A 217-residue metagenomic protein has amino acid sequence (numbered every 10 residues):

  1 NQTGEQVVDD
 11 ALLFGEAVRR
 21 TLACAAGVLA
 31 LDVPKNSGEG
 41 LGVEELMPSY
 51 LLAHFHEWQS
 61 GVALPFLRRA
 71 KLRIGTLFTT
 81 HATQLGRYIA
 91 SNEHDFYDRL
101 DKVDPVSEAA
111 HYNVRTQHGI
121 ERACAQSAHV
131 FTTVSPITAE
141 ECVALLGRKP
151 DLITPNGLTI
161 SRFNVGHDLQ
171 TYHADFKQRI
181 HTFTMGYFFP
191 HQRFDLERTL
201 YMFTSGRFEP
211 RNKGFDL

Functional and structural regions predicted by a protein language model:
N1-L217: Catalytic cores of nucleotide-sugar-dependent glycosyltransferases that transfer UDP/GDP/TDP-activated
